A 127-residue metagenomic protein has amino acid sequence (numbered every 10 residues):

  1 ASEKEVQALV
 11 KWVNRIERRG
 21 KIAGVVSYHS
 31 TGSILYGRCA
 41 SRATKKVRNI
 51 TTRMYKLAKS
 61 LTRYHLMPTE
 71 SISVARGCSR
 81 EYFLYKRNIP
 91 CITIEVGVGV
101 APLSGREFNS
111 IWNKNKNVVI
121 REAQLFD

Functional and structural regions predicted by a protein language model:
A1-D127: Metallocarboxypeptidase
